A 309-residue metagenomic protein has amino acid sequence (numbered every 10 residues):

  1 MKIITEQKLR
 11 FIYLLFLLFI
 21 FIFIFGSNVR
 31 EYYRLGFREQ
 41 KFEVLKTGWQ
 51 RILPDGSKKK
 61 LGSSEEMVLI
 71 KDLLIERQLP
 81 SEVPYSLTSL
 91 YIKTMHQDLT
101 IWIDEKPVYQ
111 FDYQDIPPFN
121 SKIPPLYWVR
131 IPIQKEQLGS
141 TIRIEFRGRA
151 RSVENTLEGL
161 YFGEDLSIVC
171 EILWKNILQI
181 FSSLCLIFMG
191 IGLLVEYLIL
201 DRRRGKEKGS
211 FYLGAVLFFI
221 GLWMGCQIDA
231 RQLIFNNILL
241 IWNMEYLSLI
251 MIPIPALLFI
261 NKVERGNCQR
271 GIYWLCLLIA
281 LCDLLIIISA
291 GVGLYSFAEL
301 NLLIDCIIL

Functional and structural regions predicted by a protein language model:
I3-P84: Extended carbohydrate-recognition surfaces in non-catalytic/accessory domains of CAZymes and lectin-like proteins
I22-Y32, E145-T156: Alpha-helical transmembrane segments of multi-pass membrane proteins
N28-S64, Y109-N120, Y197-F211, Q227-W242: Sequence/structural signature of beta-propeller blade repeats across diverse families
E65-E76, L87-S89, L126-R130, T141: Intrinsic-disorder/low-complexity, polar/charged segments enriched in Ser/Thr/Lys/Arg/Asp/Glu/Gln
P80-I103, I142-I144: Aromatic-lined ligand-binding clefts that engage carbohydrates, nucleic acids, or primary amines
L99-T141, R147-E158: Beta-strand-rich ligand-recognition modules
L157-Q179: Short, aromatic-rich amphipathic segments at membrane interfaces that lie adjacent to a transmembrane helix or signal
I177-L309: Juxtamembrane segments at transmembrane-helix boundaries in multi-pass signal-transduction membrane proteins
